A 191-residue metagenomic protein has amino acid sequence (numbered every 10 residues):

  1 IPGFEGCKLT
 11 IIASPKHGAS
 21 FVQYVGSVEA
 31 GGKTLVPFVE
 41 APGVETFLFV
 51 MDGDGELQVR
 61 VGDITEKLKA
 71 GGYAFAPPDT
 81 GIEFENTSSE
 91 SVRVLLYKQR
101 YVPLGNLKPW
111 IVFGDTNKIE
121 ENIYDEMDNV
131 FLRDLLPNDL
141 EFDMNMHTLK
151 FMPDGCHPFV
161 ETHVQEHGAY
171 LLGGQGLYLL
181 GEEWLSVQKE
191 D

Functional and structural regions predicted by a protein language model:
I1-G3, L35-V39, L107-W110, G114-D115: Vicinal oxygen chelate
P2-F38, V44, E121-V160, Q165-E166: A short glycine-rich, His/Asp/Glu-containing loop-to-beta-strand
V25, T65-K67, G81, T148 (+1 more regions): Well-ordered beta-strand positions in beta-sheet-rich domains
V25, V61, N86, L96-K98 (+2 more regions): Residue-level recognition of conserved beta-strand positions in structured domain cores
K33-A70, T162-K189: A short beta-strand-loop-beta hairpin characteristic of the jelly-roll/cupin
G71-G72, T80, E190-D191: Structural motif
P78-L104: Ligand-binding loop in jelly-roll beta-barrel domains
L95-D128: Hydrophobic, well-structured mid-protein blocks that either form specific transmembrane helices
